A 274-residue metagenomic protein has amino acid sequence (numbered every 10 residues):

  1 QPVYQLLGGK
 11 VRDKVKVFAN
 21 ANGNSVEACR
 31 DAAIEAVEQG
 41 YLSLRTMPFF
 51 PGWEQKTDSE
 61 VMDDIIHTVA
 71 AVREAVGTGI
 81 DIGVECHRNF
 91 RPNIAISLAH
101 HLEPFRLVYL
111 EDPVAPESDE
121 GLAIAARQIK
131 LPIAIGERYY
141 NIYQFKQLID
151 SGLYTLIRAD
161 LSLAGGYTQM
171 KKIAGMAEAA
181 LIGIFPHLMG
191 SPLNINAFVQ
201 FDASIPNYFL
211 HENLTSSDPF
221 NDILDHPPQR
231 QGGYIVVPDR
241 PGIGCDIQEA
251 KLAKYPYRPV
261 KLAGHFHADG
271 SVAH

Functional and structural regions predicted by a protein language model:
Q1-I82, N89, N93-I96, H100-P104 (+1 more regions): N-terminal capping/lid subdomain adjacent to the active-site entrance of alpha/beta enzymes
P2-V11, L110, F209-F220: Short alpha-helical "patches" and their helix-cap loops
D13-A21, L42-T46, I80-C86, L110-E111 (+4 more regions): Hydrophobic faces of well-ordered beta-strands that scaffold small-molecule active sites in alpha/beta enzyme cores
N24, F50-M62, V84-I94, E111-E117 (+4 more regions): Short, small-residue-enriched loops and turns at beta-alpha junctions that line or gate enzyme active sites
H100, R106, E117-G242, D246: Shared catalytic-loop signature of beta/alpha-barrel
R106-I124, G264-H274: Repeat-unit-sized solenoid/scaffold elements
